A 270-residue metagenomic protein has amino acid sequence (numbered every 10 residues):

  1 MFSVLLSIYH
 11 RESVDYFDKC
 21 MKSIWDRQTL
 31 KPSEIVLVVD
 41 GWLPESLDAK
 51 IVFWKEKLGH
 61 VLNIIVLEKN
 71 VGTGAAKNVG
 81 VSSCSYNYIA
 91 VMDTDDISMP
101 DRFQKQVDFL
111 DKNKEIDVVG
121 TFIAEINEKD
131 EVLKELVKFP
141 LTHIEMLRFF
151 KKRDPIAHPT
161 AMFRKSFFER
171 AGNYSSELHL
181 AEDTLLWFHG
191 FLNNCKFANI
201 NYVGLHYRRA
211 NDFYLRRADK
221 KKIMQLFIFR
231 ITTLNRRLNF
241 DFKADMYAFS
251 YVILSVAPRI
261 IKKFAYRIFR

Functional and structural regions predicted by a protein language model:
E12-Q28, A49: Short, well-formed alpha-helical segments that are part of the catalytic scaffolds of diverse glycosyltransferases
V39-K50, D93: A conserved acidic beta->alpha catalytic loop
L67-C84, K105: Glycine-rich, basic loop-to-helix element that forms the pyrophosphate-binding segment of sugar-nucleotide handling
I89: Short aromatic/hydrophobic "clamp" motif used to bind/position activated sugar donors
D101-L133: Conserved donor NDP-sugar-binding/catalytic core segment of glycosyltransferases
F122, L136-D154: Short, flexible, basic/aromatic active-site loop/helix in glycosyltransferases
H179-L186: Acidic donor-binding loop at a coil-to-helix junction in glycosyltransferase catalytic cores that engages
C195, V203, Y207, L215-F240: Catalytic core of nucleotide-sugar-dependent glycosyltransferases
